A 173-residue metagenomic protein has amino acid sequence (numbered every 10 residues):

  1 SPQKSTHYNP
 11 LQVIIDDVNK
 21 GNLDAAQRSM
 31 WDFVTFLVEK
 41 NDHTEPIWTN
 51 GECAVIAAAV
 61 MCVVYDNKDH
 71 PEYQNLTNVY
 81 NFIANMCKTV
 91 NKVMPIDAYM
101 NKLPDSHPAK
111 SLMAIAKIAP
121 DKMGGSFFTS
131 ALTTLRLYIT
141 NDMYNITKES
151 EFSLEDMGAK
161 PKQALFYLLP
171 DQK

Functional and structural regions predicted by a protein language model:
S1-K173: P-loop NTPase motor domains
